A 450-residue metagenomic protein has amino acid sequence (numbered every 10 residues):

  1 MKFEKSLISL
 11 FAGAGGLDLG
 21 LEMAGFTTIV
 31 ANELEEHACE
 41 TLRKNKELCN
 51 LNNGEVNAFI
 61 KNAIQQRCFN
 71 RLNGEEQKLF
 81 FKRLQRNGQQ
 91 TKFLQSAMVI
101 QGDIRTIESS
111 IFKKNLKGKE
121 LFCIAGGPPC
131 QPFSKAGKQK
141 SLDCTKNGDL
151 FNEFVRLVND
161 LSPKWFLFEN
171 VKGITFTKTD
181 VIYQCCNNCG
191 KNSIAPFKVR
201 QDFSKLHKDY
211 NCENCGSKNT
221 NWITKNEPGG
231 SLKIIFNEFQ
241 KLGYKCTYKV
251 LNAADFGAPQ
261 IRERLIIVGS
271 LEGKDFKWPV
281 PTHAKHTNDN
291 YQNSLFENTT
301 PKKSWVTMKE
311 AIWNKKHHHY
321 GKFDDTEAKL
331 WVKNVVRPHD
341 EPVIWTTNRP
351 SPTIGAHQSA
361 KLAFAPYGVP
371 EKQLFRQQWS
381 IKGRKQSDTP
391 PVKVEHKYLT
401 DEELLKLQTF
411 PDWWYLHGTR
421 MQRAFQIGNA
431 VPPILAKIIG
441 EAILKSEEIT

Functional and structural regions predicted by a protein language model:
M1-E4: Short helix-loop-beta connector
L7-K82, G102: SAM cofactor-binding core of SAM-dependent methyltransferases, primarily the Rossmann-like beta-alpha-beta module
C49-Q95, I194-N237: Short mixed-charge
I60, M98-S110: Glycine-rich, highly charged phosphate/nucleotide-binding loops
Q89-M98, G243-Y244, K274: A short helix-to-beta-strand connector/capping loop
I107-C123, P128-T353: Class I S-adenosyl-L-methionine
S217, K315-T450: C-terminal target-recognition/interaction regions appended to catalytic cores
